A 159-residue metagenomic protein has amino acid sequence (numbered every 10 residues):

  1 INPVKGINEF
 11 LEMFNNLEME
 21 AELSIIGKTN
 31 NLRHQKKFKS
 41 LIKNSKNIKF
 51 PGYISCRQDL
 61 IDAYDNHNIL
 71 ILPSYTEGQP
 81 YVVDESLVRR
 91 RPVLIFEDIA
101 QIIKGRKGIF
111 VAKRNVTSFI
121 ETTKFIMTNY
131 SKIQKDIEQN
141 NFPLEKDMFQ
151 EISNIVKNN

Functional and structural regions predicted by a protein language model:
N2-N16, R33: A conserved mid-protein helix/loop that constitutes part of the nucleotide-sugar donor-binding site
K36-I54: Nucleotide-activated donor-binding/catalytic signature segment of Leloir-type glycosyltransferases, i.e., the conserved
Y53, I61-H67: Short alpha-helical donor nucleotide-sugar binding micro-motif in glycosyltransferases
I61, P80-V88, I102: Short alpha-helical segment that forms part of, or immediately flanks, the ligand-binding pocket in carbohydrate-active
Y75: Aromatic "clamp/platform" in nucleotide-sugar-dependent glycosyltransferases that forms part of the donor/acceptor
P92-F96: Short hydrophobic beta-strand element within catalytic cores of glycosyltransferases and related nucleotide-activated
G108-T117, F125-Y130: Conserved acidic donor-binding segment of nucleotide-sugar-dependent glycosyltransferases
T128-N159: A charged, aromatic-enriched C-terminal amphipathic alpha-helix characteristic of glycosyltransferases across folds
